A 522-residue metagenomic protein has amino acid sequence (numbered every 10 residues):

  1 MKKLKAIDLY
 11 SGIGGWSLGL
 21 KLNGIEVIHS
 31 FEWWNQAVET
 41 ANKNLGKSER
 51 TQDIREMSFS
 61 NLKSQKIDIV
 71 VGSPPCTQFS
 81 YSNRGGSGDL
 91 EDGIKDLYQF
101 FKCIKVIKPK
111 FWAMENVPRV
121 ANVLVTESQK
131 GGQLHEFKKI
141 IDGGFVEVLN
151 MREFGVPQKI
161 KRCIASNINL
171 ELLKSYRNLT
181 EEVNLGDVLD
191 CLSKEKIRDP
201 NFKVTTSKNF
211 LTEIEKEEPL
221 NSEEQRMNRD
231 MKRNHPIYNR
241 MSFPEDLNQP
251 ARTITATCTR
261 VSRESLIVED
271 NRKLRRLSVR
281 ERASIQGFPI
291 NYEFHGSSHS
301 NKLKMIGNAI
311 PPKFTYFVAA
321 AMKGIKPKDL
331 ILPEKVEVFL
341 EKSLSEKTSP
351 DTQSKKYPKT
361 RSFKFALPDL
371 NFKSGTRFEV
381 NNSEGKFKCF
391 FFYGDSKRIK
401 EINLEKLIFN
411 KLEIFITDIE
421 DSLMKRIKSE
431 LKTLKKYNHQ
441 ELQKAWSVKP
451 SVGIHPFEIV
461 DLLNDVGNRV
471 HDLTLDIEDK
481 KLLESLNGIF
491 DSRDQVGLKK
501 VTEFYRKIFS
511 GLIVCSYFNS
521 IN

Functional and structural regions predicted by a protein language model:
K2-V27, V156-M305, A309-N522: S-adenosyl-L-methionine-dependent DNA methyltransferase catalytic core
S30-F31: The conserved SAM/SAH-binding core of class I Rossmann-like methyltransferase domains, concentrating on the hydrophobic
W34-N35: Conserved SAM/SAH-binding beta-strand->alpha-helix loop
E39-E49: Short, conserved SAM-binding/catalytic segment of Class I S-adenosyl-L-methionine-dependent methyltransferases
N42, I54-E56: Class I S-adenosyl-L-methionine-dependent methyltransferase catalytic core
Q52, V71-G72, M114, A256: Redox-cofactor binding/interface segments in oxidoreductases and associated redox assembly factors
M57-I69, C76-L247: Class I S-adenosyl-L-methionine
